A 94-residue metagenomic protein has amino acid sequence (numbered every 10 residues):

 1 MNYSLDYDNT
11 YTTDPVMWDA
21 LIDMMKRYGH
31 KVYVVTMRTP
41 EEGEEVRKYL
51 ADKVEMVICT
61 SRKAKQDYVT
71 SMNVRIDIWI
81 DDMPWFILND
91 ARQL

Functional and structural regions predicted by a protein language model:
M1-Q66: Alpha-helical substrate-recognition element adjacent to the catalytic core
M56-V57, W79, Q93: Conserved beta-strand scaffold positions in the cores of enzyme catalytic domains, especially in NTP/NDP-utilizing
D67-W85: Conserved Lys-Pro-Asp/Glu-containing loop-to-beta segment of HAD-superfamily phosphomonoesterases, centered on
M83-L94: Asp-based, Mg2+/Mn2+-dependent phosphohydrolase catalytic module
